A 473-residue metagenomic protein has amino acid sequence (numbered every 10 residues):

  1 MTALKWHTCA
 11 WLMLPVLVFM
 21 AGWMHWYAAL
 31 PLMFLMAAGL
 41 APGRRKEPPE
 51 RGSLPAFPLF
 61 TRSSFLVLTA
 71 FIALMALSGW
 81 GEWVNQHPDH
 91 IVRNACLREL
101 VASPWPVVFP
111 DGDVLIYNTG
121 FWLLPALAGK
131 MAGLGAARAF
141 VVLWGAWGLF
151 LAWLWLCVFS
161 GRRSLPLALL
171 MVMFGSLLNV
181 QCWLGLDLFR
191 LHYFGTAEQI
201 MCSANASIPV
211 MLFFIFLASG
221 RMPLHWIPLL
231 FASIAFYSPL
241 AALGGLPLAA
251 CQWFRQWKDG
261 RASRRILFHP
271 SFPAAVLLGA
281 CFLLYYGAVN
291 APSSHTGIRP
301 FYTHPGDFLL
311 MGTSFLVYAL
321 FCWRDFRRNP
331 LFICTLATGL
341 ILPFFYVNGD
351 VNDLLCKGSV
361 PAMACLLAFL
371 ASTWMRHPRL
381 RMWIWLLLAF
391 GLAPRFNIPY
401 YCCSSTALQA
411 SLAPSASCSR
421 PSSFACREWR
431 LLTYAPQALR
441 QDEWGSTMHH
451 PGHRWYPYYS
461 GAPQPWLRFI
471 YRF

Functional and structural regions predicted by a protein language model:
M1-A10, L54-L66, S164-P166, P223-I227 (+3 more regions): Membrane-interfacial loop-to-transmembrane alpha-helix junctions, especially the N-terminal start
M1-F57: Membrane-embedded, hydrophobic transmembrane alpha-helices
A10, L14-V18, V276-F473: Transmembrane helical bundles and short interhelical boundary loops of multi-pass, membrane-embedded
P15-M20, F214-S219, L224-A250: Membrane-interface alpha helices of multi-pass inner-membrane proteins
V18-H25, M36-G43, F60-P88, G148-W153 (+3 more regions): Transmembrane signal-anchor helices characteristic of membrane glycosylation enzymes that use polyprenol
G39-A41, G148-F159, P209-R221, P247-F254 (+2 more regions): Transmembrane alpha-helical segments
L77-M211: Active-site lumenal/periplasmic loops and adjacent helix-entry segments of GT-C-fold, multi-pass membrane
G244-P273: Perimembrane helix-loop-helix junctions
